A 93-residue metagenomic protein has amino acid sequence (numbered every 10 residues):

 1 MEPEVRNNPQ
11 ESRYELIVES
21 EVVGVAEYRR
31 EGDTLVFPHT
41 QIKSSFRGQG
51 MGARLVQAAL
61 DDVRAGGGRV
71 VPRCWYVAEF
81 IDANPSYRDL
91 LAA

Functional and structural regions predicted by a protein language model:
M1-N7: Conserved N-terminal entry element of GNAT/NAT acetyltransferase domains
N8-Q10, E31: Structural motif
R13-V23: Conserved beta-hairpin
E15, T34-V36: General beta-strand recognition
E21-R29, V36: Conserved beta-strand in the GNAT
T40-R47: A short, internal acetyl-CoA/4′-phosphopantetheine-binding micro-motif in the GNAT/acyltransferase core
G48-A59: Conserved acetyl-CoA-binding loop-helix of GNAT-fold acetyltransferases
D61-A93: C-terminal structural segments of small proteins and small subunits
